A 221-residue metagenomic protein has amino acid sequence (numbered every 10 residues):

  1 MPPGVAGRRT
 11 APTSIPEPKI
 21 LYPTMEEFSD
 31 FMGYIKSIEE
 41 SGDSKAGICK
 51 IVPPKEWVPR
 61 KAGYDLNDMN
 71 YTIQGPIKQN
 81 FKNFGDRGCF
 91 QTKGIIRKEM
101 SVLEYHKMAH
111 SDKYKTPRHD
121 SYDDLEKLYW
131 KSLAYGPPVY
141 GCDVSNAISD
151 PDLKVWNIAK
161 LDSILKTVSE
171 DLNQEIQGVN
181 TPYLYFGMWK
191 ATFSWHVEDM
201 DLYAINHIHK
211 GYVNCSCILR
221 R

Functional and structural regions predicted by a protein language model:
M1-R221: Conserved N-terminal structural segment that caps and organizes enzyme catalytic cores in eukaryotes
